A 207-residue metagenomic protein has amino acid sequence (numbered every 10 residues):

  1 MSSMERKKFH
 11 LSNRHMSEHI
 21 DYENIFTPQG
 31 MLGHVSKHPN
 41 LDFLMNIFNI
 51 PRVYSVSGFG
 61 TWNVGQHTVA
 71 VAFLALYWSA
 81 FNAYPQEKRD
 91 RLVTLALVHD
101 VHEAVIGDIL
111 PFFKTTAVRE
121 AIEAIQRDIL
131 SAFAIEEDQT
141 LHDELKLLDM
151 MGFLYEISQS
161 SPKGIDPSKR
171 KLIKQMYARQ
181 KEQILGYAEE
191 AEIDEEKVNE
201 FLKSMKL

Functional and structural regions predicted by a protein language model:
H34-V56: Short alpha-helical hairpin
H38, P85-V101, T140-M151: Alpha-helical scaffolds flanking conserved acidic
S57-R91: Alpha-helical phosphate/pyrophosphate-handling elements in metalloenzyme active cores
H102, I106-G107, E156: Active-site-flanking alpha-helical
I109-E123: Post-HEXXH active-site segment of zinc metalloproteases
A121-E137: Post-HExxH zinc-binding segment in Zn-dependent metallohydrolases
Q139-L207: Divalent metal-dependent phosphate-bond-processing catalytic cores, especially two-metal-ion Mg2+/Mn2+ enzymes that act
